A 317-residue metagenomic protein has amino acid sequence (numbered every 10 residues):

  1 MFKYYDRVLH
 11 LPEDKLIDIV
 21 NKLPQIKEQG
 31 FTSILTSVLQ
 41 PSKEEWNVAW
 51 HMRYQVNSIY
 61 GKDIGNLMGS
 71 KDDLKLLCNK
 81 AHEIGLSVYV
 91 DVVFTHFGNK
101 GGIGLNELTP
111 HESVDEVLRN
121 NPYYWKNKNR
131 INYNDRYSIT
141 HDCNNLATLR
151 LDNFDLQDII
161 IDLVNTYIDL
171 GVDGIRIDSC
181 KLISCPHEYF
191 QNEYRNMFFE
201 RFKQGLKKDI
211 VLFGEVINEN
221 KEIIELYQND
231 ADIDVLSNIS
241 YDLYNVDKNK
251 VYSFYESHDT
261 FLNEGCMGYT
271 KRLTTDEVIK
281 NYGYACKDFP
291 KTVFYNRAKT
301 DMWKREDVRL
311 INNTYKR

Functional and structural regions predicted by a protein language model:
F2, N21-P24, N47, L77-V90 (+2 more regions): Active-site-proximal helices and loops of the catalytic beta/alpha 8
F2-N21, Q29-L170, C185-K207, V211-G214 (+1 more regions): Substrate-binding/active-site clefts of carbohydrate-active enzymes
